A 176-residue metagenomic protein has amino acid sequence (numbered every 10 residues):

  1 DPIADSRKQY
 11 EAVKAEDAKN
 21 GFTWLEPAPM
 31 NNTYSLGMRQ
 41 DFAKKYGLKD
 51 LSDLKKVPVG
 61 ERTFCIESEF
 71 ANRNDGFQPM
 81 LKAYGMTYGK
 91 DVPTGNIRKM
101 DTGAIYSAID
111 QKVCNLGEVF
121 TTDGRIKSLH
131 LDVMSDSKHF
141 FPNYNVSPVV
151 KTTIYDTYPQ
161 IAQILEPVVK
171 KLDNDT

Functional and structural regions predicted by a protein language model:
P2-L25, T87, Q111-N115, G124-K138: Ligand-binding "clamshell"
Q9-E11, K19-G21, E26, N31-S35 (+3 more regions): Extracytoplasmic/periplasmic mature domains of Sec-exported, cell-envelope-associated bacterial proteins
D17, A28-M30, K56-V57, F140-P142 (+1 more regions): Extracellular/periplasmic catalytic domains that process cell-envelope and extracellular macromolecules
A28-Y106, D175: Bilobed "Venus flytrap"/periplasmic-binding protein-like clamshell domains and structurally analogous long
T33-K44, Y144-Y158: A bilobed periplasmic-binding-protein/Venus flytrap-type ligand-binding module shared by bacterial periplasmic
E118-V119: Short beta-strand and adjacent tight-turn residues that come in two discontinuous sequence segments and form the edges
T157-V168: Short amphipathic alpha-helical coupling segments at ligand-binding clamshell hinges and other catalytic/signaling
E166-T176: Extracellular/periplasmic juxtamembrane helices and adjacent flexible linkers that interface with membrane partners
